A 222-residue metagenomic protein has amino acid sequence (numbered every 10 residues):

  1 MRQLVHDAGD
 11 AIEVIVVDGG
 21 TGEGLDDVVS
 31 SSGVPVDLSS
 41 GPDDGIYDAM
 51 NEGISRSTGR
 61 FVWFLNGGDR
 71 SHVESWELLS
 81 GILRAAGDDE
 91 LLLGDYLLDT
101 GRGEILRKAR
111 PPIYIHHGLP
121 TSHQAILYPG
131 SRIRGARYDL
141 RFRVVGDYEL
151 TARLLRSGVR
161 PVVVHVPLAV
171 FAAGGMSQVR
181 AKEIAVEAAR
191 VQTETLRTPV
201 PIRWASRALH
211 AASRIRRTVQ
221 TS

Functional and structural regions predicted by a protein language model:
M1-A11: Short, acidic, metal-binding catalytic loop of nucleotide-sugar glycosyltransferases
M1-R2, D26, N51, G59 (+1 more regions): Short alpha-helix within the catalytic core of nucleotide-sugar-dependent glycosyltransferases
L4, D18-T21, D44-G45: Conserved short acidic donor-positioning loop in nucleotide-sugar-dependent glycosyltransferases
D18-D27, G68: A conserved acidic beta->alpha catalytic loop
S40-S57: Glycine-rich, basic loop-to-helix element that forms the pyrophosphate-binding segment of sugar-nucleotide handling
V62: Short aromatic/hydrophobic "clamp" motif used to bind/position activated sugar donors
R70-I105: Conserved donor NDP-sugar-binding/catalytic core segment of glycosyltransferases
K108-V191: Conserved nucleotide-sugar donor-binding catalytic segment
